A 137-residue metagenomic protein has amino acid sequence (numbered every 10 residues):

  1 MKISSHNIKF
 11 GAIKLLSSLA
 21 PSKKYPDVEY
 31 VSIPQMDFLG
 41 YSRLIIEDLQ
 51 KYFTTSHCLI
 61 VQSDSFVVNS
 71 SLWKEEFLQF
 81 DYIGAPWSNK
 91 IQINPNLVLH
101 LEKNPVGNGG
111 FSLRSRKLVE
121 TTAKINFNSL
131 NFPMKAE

Functional and structural regions predicted by a protein language model:
K2-G11, Y25: Short, acidic, metal-binding catalytic loop of nucleotide-sugar glycosyltransferases
N7-I8, Y52-T54, K74-L78: Short, conserved loop/helix-junction motifs that constitute active-site signature segments in enzyme catalytic cores
K9-S18, I83: Short, hydrophobic beta-strand segments that form beta-sheet elements in well-ordered domains
I13, S63-D64, S115: Generic structural signal for small/hydrophobic residues in well-ordered secondary structure, especially within
K14-S56: Active-site-proximal specificity loops/subdomain of glycosyltransferases
T55-V68: Short beta-strand-to-loop acidic/aromatic patch adjacent to the donor-nucleotide binding site
S65-H100, N104: Conserved donor-nucleotide/metal-binding helix-loop-beta segment in metal-dependent transferases, i.e., the alpha-helix
N104-E137: Catalytic core and acceptor-binding pocket of nucleotide-sugar-dependent glycosyltransferases
